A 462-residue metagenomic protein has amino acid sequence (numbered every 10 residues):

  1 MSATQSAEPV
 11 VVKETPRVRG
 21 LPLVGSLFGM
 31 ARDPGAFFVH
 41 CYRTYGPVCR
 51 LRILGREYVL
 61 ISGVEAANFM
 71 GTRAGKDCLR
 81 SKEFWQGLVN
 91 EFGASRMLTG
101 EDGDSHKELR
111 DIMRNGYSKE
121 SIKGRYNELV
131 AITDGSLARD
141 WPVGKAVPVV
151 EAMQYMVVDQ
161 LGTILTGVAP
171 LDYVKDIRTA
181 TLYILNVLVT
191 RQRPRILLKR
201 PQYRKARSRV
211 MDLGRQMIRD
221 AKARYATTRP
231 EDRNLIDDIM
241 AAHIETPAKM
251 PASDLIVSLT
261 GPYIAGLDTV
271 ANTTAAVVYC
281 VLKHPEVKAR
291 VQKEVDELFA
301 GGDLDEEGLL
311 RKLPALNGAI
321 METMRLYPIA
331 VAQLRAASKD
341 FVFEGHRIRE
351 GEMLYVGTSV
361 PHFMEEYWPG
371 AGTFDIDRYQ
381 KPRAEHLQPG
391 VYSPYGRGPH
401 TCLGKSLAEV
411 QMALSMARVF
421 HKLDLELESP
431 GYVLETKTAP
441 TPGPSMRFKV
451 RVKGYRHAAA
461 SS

Functional and structural regions predicted by a protein language model:
S2-Q5, Y42, T133, I177-A180 (+4 more regions): Cytochrome P450 proximal C-terminal region
K13-L23, Y126, R229-D237, C280-I329 (+6 more regions): Cytochrome P450 I-helix active-site segment
T15-V39, E57, E65, E83-A169 (+4 more regions): Cytochrome P450 catalytic-domain helical core, especially the substrate-recognition surface and oxygen-activation
P22, S26-G29, S118, R207-T274 (+3 more regions): Conserved cytochrome P450 catalytic core segment spanning the I/J/K helices
S26-G46, D212, Q216, G302-E344: Conserved cytochrome P450 K-helix E-x-x-R motif and the immediately C-terminal K′/meander segment
V64-G75: Short active-site loop/helix that positions an aromatic residue
T269-K288, Q292, S406-H421: Cytochrome P450 catalytic-core helices
V356-R383: Conserved cytochrome P450 K-helix/beta-meander segment immediately N-terminal to the heme-binding cysteine loop
